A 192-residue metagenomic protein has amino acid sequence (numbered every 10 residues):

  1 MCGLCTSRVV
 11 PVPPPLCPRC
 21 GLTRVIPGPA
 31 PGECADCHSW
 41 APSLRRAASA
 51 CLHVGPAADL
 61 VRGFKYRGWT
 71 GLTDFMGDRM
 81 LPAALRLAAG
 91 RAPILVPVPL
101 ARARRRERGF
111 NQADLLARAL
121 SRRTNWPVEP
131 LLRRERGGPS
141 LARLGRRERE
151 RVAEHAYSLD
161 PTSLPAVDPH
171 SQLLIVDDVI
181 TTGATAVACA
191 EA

Functional and structural regions predicted by a protein language model:
M1-A192: Glycine-rich phosphate/pyrophosphate-handling loop used in enzymes and phosphotransfer proteins
